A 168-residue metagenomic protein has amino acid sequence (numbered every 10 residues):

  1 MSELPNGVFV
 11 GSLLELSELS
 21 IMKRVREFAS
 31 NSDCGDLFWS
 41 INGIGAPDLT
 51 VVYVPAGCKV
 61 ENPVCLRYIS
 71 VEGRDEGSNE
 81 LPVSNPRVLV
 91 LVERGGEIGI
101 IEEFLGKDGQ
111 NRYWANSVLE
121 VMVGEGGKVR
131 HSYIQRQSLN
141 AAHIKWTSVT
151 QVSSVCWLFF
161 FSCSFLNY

Functional and structural regions predicted by a protein language model:
M1-Y168: Glycine-rich and polybasic anion-binding loops at the starts of cofactor/ligand-binding domains
